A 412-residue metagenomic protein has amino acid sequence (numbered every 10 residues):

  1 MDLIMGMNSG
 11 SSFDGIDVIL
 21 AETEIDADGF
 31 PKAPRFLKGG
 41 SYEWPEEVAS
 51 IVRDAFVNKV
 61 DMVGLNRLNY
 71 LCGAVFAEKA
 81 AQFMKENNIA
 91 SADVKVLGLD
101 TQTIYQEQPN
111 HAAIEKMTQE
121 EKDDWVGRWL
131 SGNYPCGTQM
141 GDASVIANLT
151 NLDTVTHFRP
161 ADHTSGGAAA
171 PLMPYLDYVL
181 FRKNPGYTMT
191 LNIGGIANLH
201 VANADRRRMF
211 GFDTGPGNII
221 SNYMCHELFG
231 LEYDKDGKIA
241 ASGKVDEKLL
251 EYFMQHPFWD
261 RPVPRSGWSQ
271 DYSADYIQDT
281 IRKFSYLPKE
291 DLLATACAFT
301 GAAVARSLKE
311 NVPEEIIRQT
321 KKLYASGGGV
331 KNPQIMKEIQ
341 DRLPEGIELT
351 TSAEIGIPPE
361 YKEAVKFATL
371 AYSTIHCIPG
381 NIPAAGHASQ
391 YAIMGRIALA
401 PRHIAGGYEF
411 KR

Functional and structural regions predicted by a protein language model:
M1-M5: Extreme N-terminal starter segment of soluble prokaryotic enzymes
S9, D14-I25, N203-A204, T214 (+3 more regions): Catalytic phosphate/nucleotide-handling subdomain of diverse soluble enzymes
I16-T23, F36-I51, N148-R182, M189-D260: Glycine-rich phosphate-binding loop plus the immediately following alpha-helix
F30-K32, L37-Y70: Conserved non-catalytic scaffold segment of RNase H-like nuclease domains
F56-M140: Short beta-strand-loop/turn "lid" adjacent to the catalytic site in phosphate-handling enzymes
I104-S144, N151-T156, P160-T188: Nucleotide/phosphate-binding catalytic cleft detector across ATP-hydrolyzing and phosphate-transferring enzymes
L231-K322, P333-I347: A contiguous, well-structured pocket-lining segment that forms one wall/lid of small-molecule binding clefts in soluble
R265-Y286, E290, A294, T351-I355 (+1 more regions): Glycine/Thr-rich phosphate-binding loops that ligate phosphate moieties of nucleotide and other phosphorylated ligands
